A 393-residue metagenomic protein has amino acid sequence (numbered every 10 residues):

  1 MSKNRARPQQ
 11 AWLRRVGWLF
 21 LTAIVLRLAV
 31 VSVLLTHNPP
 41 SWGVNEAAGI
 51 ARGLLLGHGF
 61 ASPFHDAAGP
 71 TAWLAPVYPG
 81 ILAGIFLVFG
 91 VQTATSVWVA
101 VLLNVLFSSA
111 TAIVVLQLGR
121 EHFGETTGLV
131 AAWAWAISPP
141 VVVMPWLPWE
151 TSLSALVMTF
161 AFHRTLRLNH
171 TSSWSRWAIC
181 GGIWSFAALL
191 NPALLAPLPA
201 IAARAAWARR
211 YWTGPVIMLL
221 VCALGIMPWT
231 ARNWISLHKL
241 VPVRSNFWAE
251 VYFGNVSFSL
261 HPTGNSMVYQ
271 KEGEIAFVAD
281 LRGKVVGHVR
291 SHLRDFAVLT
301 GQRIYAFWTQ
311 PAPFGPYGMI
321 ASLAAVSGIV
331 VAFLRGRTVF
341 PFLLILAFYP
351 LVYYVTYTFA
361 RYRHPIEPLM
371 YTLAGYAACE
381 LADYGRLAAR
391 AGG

Functional and structural regions predicted by a protein language model:
K3, R167-T171, W184, P197-A223 (+3 more regions): Perimembrane helix-loop-helix junctions
K3-R5, R120-T126, A161-I179, A187 (+4 more regions): Membrane-interface transmembrane helices that cradle and orient dolichyl/undecaprenyl
A23-L26, G128-P139, A155-L156, H163 (+2 more regions): Short helix- or helix-capping micro-motifs that position conserved polar/aromatic residues at function-defining sites
L28-A29, G43-P70, V77, G84 (+2 more regions): Extracytosolic helix-loop segments that constitute the early lumenal/periplasmic catalytic or substrate-binding loops
A72, P76-G80, G90-I113, A132 (+3 more regions): Loop-to-helix entry region of an early transmembrane alpha helix in multi-pass inner-membrane enzymes
V99-F123, F160, A324-V330: Transmembrane-helix motifs of polytopic, lipid-linked glycan transferases
V115, P199-A206, R303-R337: Hydrophobic, aromatic-rich transmembrane alpha-helices and their immediate juxtamembrane boundary segments
P140, W146-L153: Short acidic/glycine- and proline-prone juxtamembrane loop motifs at membrane-interface regions of multi-pass membrane
